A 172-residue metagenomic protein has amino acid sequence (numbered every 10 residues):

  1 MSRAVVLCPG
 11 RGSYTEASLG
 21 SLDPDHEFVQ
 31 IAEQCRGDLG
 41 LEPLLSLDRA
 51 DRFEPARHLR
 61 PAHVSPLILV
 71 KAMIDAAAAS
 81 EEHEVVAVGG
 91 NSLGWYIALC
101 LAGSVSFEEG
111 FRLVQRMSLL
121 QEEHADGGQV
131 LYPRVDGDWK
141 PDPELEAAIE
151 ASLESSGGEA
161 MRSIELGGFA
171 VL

Functional and structural regions predicted by a protein language model:
M1-S2, L166: Short, well-ordered loop/turn elements at secondary-structure boundaries
S2-G89: Helix-rich "cap/lid" substructures immediately adjacent to catalytic or cofactor-binding pockets
G12-T15, I97, S106, V171: Short, flexible micro-motifs
L69-M73, L99, F111: Conserved active-site region of classical short-chain dehydrogenase/reductase
D75, W95-Y96, D138: A short acidic, glycine/proline-enriched capping/turn motif at secondary-structure boundaries, especially helix N-cap
G89-G90, L172: Conserved SAM-binding loop
G90-C100, S104-V105: Glycine-rich nucleophile elbow surrounding the catalytic serine of serine-hydrolase chemistry
A102-L172: Alpha/beta catalytic cores of group-transfer enzymes, especially the acyltransferase/condensing modules of polyketide
